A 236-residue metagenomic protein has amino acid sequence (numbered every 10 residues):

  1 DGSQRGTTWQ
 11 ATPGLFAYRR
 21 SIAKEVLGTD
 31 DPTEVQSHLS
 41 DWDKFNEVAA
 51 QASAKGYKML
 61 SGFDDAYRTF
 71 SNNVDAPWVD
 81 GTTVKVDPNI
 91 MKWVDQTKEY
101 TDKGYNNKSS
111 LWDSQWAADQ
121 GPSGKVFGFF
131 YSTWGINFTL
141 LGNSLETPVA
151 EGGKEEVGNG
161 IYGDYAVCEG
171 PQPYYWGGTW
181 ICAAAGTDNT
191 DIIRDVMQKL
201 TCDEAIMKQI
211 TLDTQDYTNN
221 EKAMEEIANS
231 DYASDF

Functional and structural regions predicted by a protein language model:
G2-A66, W78-L111, A185-D191: Helix-loop-helix "hinge/cap" segment bordering the ligand-binding cleft or interdomain interface
T8, G28, N72-N73, L140-L141 (+1 more regions): Short, solvent-exposed loop/turn and secondary-structure capping segments
L15-F16, Y67-S71, I136-L140, M207-K208: Short catalytic/ligand-binding loop motif for oxyanion handling, primarily in non-cytosolic enzymes, centered on
G28-E34, S144-G158, E226-F236: Charged, glycine/proline-rich intrinsically disordered loops and linkers
S53-K58, F129, A205-Q209: Secretory-pathway/luminal and periplasmic proteins that interact with or process carbohydrate-rich
Y67-A76, L141-G142, K222-M224: Short aromatic-enriched loop/helix-cap "lid" or pocket-rim segments at secondary-structure transitions that line
N72, M91-Q198: Extracytoplasmic/periplasmic substrate-binding proteins
Y174-Y175, T179-F236: Mature extracytoplasmic/periplasmic domains
